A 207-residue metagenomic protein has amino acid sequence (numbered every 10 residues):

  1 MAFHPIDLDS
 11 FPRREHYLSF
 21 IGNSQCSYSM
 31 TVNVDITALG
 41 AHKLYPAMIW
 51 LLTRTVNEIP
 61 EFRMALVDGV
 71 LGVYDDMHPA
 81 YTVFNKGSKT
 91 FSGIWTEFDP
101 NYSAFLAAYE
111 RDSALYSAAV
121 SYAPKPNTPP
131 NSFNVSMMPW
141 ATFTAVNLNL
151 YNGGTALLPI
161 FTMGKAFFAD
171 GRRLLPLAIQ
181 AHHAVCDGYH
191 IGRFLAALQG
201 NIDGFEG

Functional and structural regions predicted by a protein language model:
M1-V32, A123, P129-L174: Flexible, Gly/Pro-enriched loop and linker segments at secondary-structure and domain junctions
I21-L39, D76-P100, L174-Q180: Acyl/amide activation-and-transfer machinery of modular secondary-metabolite enzymes
K43-P79: Hydrophobic "lid/gating" helix adjacent to the active-site nucleophile that controls access to an acyl-thioester pocket
Y45, Y102, L106, D187-I191 (+1 more regions): Short, charged, low-complexity patches
P46, W50-E58, A107, R111-A114 (+2 more regions): A broad, structural surface signal
I59, R63, Y116-V120, T142 (+1 more regions): Short secondary-structure junctions and interdomain/linker hinges
N85-A141: Helical lid/core segments from catalytic subdomains that handle acyl or acyl-like groups
L115, T155-G207: Active-site-proximal acidic secondary-structure segment that organizes catalysis
